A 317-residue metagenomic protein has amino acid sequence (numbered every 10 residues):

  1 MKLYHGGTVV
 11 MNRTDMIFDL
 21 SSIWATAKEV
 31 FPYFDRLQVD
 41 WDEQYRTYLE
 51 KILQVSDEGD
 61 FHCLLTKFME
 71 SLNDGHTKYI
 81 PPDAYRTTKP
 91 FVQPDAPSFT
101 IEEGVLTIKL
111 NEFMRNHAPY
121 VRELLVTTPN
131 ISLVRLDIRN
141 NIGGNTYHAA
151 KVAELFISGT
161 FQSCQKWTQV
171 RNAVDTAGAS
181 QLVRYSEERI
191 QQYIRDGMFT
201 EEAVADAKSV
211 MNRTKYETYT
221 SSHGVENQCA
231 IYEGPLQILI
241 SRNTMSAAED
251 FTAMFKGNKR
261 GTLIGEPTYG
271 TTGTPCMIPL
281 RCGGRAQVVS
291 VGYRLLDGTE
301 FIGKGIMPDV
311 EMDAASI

Functional and structural regions predicted by a protein language model:
M1-D206, Y216-S221, P235-Q237, T262-P267 (+3 more regions): Flexible, low-complexity junctional segments that flank or bridge functional domains
A207-M211: Loop/turn-rich, solvent-exposed surfaces of beta-rich toroidal or solenoidal domains
G224-L239: Short, conserved helix/loop micro-motifs enriched in His/Cys and acidic residues
P235-G257, T262-Y269: Extended C-terminal subregions enriched in glycine
Q287-V289: Conserved active-site loop/cleft motifs that coordinate metal ions or position small ligands
I302, M307-I317: Low-complexity, Gly/Ser/Thr/Pro-rich intrinsically disordered linker/tail segments
